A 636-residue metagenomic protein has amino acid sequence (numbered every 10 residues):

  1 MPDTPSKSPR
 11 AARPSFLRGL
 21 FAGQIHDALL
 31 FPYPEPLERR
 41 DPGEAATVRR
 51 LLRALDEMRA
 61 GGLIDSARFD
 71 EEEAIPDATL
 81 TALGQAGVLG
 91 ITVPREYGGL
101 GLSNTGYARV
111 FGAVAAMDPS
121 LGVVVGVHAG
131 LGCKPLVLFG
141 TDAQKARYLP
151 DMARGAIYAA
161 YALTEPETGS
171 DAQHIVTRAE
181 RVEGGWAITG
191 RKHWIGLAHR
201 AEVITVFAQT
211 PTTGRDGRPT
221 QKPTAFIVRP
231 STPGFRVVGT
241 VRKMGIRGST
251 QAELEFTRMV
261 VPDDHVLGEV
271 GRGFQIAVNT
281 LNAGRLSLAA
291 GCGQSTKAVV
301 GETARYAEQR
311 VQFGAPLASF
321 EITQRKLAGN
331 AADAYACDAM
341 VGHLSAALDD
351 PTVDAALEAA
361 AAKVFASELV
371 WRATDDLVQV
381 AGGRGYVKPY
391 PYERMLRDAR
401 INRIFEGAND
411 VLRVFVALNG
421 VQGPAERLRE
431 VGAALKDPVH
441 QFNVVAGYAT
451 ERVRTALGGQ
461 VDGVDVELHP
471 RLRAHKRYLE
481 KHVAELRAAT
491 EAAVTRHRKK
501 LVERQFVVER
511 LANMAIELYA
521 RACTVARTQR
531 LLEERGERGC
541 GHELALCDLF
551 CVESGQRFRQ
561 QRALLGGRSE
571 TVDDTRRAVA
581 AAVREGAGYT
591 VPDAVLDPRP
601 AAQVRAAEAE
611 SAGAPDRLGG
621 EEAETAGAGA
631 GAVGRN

Functional and structural regions predicted by a protein language model:
M1-G126, K134, F139-Y158, S170 (+4 more regions): Amphipathic, small/basic residue-rich leader segments at the start of a protein or domain
P2-L30, N279, R384-L472, G566-E622 (+1 more regions): Glycine-rich phosphate/cofactor-binding loops in nucleotide/flavin-utilizing enzymes
R53, Q294, A328-A331, Y335 (+8 more regions): Generic structural signal for well-ordered, non-transmembrane alpha-helical segments in soluble/cytosolic regions
A67, A334-F365, V378-V380, R498 (+2 more regions): C-terminal helix-coil-helix/basic helical segment that borders enzyme active sites and/or dimer interfaces and provides
P119, H193-H199, I401-E406: Glycine-rich phosphate/pyrophosphate-binding beta-alpha loops
G132, Q144, G190, A277 (+4 more regions): Extended, hydrophobic alpha-helical segments in both membrane/secreted and soluble proteins
T189-V237: A short core secondary-structure module
R236-A334, N402, L418-V421, A433-L518: Glycine-rich beta->alpha junctions and the first turn(s) of the following alpha-helix
